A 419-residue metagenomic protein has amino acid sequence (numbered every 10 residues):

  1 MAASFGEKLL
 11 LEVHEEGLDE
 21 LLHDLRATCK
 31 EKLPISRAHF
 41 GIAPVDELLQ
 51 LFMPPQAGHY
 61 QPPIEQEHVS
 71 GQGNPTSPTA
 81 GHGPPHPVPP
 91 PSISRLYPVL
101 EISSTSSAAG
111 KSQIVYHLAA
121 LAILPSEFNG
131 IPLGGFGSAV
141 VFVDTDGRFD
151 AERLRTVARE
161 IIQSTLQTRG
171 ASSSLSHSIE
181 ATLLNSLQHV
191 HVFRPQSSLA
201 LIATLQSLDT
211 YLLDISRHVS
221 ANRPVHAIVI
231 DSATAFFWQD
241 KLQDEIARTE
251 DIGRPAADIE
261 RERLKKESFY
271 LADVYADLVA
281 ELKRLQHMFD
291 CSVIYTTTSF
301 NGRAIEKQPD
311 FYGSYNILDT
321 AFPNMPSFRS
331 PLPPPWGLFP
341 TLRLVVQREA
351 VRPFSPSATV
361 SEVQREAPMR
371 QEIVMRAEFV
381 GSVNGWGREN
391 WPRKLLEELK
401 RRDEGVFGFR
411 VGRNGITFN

Functional and structural regions predicted by a protein language model:
M1-N419: N-terminal regions of ATP-driven nucleic-acid and macromolecular assemblies, encompassing P-loop NTP-binding domains
